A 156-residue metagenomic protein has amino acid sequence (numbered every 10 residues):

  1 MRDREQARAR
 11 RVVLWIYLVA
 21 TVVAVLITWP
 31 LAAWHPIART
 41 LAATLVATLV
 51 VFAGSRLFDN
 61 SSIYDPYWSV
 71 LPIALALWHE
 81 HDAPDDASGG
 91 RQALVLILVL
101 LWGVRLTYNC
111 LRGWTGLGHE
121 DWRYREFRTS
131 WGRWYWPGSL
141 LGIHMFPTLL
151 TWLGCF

Functional and structural regions predicted by a protein language model:
M1-F156: Membrane-anchoring alpha-helices and their flanking helix-loop junctions
